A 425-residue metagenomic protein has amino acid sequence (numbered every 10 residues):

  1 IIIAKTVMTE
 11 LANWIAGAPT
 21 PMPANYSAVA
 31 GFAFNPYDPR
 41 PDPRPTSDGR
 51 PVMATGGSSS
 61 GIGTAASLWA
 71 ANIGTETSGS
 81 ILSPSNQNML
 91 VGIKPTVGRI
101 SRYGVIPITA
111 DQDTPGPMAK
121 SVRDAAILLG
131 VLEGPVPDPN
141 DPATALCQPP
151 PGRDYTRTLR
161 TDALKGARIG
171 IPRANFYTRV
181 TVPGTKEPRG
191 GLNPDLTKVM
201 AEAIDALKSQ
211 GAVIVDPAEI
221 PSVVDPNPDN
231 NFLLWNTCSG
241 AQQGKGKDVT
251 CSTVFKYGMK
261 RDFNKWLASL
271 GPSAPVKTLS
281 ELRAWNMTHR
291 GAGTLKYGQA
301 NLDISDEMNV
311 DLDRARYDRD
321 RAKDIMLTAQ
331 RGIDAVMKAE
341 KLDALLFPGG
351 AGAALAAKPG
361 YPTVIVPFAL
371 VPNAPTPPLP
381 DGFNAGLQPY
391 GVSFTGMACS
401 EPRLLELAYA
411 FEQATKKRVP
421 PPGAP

Functional and structural regions predicted by a protein language model:
I1, D154-T158, G190-I220, K260 (+3 more regions): Acyltransferase
I2-V136, K358-L370, G382-N384, Q388-S393: Short glycine/serine-rich loop segments
I3-K5, W69, F176, V180 (+5 more regions): Glycine-rich, small-residue loops and helix-cap segments that act as flexible hinges at active-site edges
A4, A71-G74, S101-Y103, A126 (+7 more regions): Acidic/polar loop patches that form or flank catalytic/metal-binding clefts of enzymes that bind anionic ligands
T6, S209-L234, G386: Short connector loops at secondary-structure junctions
A12-V52, P139, A143-G152, V180-D195 (+1 more regions): Surface-exposed intrinsically disordered loops and tails
M53, P115-M118, D162, K186-M200 (+6 more regions): Hydrophobic alpha-helical scaffolding
K94-K198, P221-V224, Q242, T288 (+1 more regions): A short helix-breaking turn/cap at a secondary-structure junction
